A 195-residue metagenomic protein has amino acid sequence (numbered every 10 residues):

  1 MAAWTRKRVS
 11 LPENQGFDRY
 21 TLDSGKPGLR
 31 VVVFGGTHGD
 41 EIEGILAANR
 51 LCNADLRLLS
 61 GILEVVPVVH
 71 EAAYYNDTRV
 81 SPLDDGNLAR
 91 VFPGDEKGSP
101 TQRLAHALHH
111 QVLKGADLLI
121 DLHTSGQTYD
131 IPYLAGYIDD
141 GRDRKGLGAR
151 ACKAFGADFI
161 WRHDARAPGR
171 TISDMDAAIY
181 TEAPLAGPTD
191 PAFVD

Functional and structural regions predicted by a protein language model:
M1-D195: Structured catalytic-domain cores with a bias toward divalent-metal coordination
